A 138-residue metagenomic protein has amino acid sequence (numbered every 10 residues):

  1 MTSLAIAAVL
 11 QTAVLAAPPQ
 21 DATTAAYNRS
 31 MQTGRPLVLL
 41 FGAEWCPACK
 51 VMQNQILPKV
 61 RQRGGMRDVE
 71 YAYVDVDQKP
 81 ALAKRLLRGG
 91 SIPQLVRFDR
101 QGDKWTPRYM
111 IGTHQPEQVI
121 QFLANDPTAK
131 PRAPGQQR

Functional and structural regions predicted by a protein language model:
M1-A17, G135-R138: N-terminal targeting signals for export/organelle localization
A17-D21, L57, G65-A81: Thiol-based oxidoreductase modules, predominantly thioredoxin-like and allied folds used for disulfide exchange
P18-P36: A short beta-strand-turn-helix
G34-L37, G42-W45, S91: Short pre-active-site segment immediately N-terminal to redox-active cysteine/selenocysteine motifs in thiol-based
V38-L40, E70-Y73, Q94: Structural recognition of the beta-strand scaffold that forms the well-ordered cores of secreted hydrolase catalytic
F41-Q55: Conserved redox-active cysteine motifs that mediate thiol-disulfide chemistry, especially di-cysteine Cys-X(1-2)-Cys
L82-L87: Short amphipathic alpha-helix with an adjacent loop that forms part of the alpha/beta core around
S91-R138: Non-catalytic, surface beta->alpha helical segment in thiol-disulfide oxidoreductase systems
